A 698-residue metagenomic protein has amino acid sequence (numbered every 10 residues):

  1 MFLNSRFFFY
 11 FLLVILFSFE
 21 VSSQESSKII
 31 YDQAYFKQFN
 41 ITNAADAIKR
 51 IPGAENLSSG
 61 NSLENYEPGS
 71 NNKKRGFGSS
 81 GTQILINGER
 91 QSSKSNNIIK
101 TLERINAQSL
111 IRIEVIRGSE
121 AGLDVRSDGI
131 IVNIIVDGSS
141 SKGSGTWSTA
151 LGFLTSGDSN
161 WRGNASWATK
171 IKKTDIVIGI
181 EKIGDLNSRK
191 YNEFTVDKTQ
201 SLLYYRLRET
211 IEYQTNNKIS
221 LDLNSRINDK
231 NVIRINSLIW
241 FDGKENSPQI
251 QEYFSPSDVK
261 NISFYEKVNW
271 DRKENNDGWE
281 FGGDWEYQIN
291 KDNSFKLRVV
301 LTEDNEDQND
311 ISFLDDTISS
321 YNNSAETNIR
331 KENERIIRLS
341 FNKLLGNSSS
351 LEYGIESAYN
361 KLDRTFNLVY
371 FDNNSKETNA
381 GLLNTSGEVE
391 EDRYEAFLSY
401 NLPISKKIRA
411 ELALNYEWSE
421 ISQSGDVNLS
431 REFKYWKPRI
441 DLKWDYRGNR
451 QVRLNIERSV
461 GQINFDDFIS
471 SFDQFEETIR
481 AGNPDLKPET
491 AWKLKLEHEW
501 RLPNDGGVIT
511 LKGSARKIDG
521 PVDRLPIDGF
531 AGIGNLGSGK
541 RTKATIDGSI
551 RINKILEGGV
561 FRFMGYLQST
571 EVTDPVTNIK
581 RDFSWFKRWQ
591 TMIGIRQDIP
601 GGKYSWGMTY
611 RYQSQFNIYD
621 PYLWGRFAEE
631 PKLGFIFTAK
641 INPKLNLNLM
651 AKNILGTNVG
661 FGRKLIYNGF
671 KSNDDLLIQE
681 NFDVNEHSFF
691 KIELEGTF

Functional and structural regions predicted by a protein language model:
A44-A47, S70-K73, I84, K100-T101 (+2 more regions): N-terminal periplasmic accessory domains that precede and gate Gram-negative outer-membrane beta-barrel machines
A45-K94: Extracytoplasmic beta-strand/coil segments of soluble accessory domains associated with Gram-negative outer-membrane
E89-R117, A165: Short acidic/polar hinge/loop motifs at secondary-structure boundaries that mediate gating or recognition
G157-K190, S201-P248, K273-K291, T591: Transmembrane beta-barrel wall of Gram-negative outer-membrane proteins
K218-D242, W270-G425, D445-N449, T510-S514 (+1 more regions): Face-selective signature of the C-terminal outer-membrane beta-barrel domain
G387-V389, V460-T510, K517, G529-K554 (+1 more regions): Outer-membrane beta-barrel signature, preferentially recognizing the C-terminal barrel domain of Gram-negative
G513-K517, N535-F616, D620: Gram-negative outer-membrane beta-barrel transporters
N617, A639-F698: C-terminal beta-signal and adjacent terminal beta-strands/loops of Gram-negative outer-membrane beta-barrel proteins
